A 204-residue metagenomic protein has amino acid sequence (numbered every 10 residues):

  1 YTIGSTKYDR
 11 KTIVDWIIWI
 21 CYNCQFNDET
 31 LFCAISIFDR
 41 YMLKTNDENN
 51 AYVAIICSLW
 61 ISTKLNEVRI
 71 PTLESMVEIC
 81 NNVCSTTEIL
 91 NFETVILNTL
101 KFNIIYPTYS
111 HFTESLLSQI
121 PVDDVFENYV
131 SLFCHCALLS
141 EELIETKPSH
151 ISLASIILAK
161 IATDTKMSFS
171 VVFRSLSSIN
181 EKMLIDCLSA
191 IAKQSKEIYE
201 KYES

Functional and structural regions predicted by a protein language model:
Y1-S204: Acidic, serine/threonine-rich low-complexity regulatory regions at protein termini of eukaryotic cell-cycle
